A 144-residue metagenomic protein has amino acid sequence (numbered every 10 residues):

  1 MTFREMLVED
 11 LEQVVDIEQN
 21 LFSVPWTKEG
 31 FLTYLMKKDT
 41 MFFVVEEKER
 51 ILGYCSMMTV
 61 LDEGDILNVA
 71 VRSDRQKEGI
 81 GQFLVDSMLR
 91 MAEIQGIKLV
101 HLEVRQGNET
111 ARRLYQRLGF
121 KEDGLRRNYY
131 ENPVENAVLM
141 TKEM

Functional and structural regions predicted by a protein language model:
T2-D74, E78, V85-M91, Q95 (+1 more regions): Acetyl-CoA-dependent GNAT
I66, V100-V104: Conserved hydrophobic beta-strand within the GNAT/NAT acetyltransferase core sheet that lines the active-site cleft
V71, R105-Q106: Short amphipathic helical patch at the helix-1/turn junction of helix-turn-helix
G81, V85, N108-A111, N128-P133: Short glycine/proline-centered loop/turn elements that form peptide/ligand docking sites
M88-A92, V100, A111: Short hydrophobic clusters on alpha-helical segments that form packing/core surfaces in small helical domains
E103, Q116, K121-A137: Conserved catalytic-core motifs of GNAT/GCN5-like acyltransferases
N136-M144: Terminal substrate-recognition subdomain of acyl/acetyltransferases
